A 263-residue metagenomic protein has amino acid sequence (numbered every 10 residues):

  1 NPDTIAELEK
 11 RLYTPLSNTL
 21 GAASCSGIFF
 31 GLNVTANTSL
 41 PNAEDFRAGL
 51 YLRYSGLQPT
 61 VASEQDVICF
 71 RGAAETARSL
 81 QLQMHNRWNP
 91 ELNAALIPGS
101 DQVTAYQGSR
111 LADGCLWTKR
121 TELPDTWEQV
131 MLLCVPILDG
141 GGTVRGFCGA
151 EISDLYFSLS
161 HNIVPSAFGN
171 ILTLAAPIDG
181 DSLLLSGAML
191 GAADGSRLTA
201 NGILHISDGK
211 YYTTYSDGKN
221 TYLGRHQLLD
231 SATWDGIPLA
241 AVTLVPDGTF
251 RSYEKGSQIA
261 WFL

Functional and structural regions predicted by a protein language model:
N1-T104: Extracytoplasmic/periplasmic sensory segments of membrane signal-transduction proteins
R11-L16, T143, F147-L190: Solvent-exposed, extracytoplasmic
G27-L40, V103-T121, I237, F250: Tryptophan-centric aromatic hotspots in well-structured domains and transmembrane helices
T35-N37, P124, I152-Y156: Solvent-exposed loop/turn segments at secondary-structure junctions within structured extracellular/periplasmic domains
N37-P41, R110, P124-W127, D139-T143 (+2 more regions): Short, solvent-exposed loop/turn segments that connect beta-strands within catalytic domains and beta-strand-rich
V67-G149: Extracytoplasmic/periplasmic ligand-binding sensor regions of membrane-associated signaling proteins
T118-K119, L174-I178, D208-G209: Hydrophobic segments of polytopic membrane proteins
E128-M131, L138-D139, T143-G146, A150 (+2 more regions): Extracellular/periplasmic juxtamembrane segments that couple receptor/chemosensory ectodomains to their
